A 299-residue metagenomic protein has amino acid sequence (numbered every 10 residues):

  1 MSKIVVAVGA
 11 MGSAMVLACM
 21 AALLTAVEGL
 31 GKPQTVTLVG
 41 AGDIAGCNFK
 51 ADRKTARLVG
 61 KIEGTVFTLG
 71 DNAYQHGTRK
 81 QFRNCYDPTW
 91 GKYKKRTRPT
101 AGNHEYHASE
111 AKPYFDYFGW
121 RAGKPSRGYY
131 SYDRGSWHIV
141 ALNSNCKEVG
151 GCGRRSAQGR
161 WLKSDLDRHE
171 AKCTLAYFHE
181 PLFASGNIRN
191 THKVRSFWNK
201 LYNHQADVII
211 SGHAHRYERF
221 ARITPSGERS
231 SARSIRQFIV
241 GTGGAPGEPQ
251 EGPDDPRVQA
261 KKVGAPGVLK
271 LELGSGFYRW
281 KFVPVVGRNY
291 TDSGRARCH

Functional and structural regions predicted by a protein language model:
S2-G31: Secretory targeting and sorting signals
G29-N84, R155-A157, S164, A184-S185: N-terminal active-site segment of His-dependent metallophosphoesterases
L38-G40, F67, I139-A141, L175-Y177 (+1 more regions): Structural motif
G40, T68, D133-R134, L273-S275 (+1 more regions): Generic beta-strand structural signal
D43, G70-D71, T100-N103, L142 (+2 more regions): Active-site glycine-centered loops adjacent to acidic/histidine catalytic or metal-binding residues that shape
G60, G77-T174, I188-V208, R216-G274: Extended active-site neighborhood of metal-dependent phosphoesterases/phosphodiesterases
T68, A141, Y278-F282: Short hydrophobic/aromatic-rich beta-strand segments that constitute the beta-sheet cores of beta-sandwich/beta-barrel
W280-T291: Short, solvent-exposed aromatic-acidic interface loops
